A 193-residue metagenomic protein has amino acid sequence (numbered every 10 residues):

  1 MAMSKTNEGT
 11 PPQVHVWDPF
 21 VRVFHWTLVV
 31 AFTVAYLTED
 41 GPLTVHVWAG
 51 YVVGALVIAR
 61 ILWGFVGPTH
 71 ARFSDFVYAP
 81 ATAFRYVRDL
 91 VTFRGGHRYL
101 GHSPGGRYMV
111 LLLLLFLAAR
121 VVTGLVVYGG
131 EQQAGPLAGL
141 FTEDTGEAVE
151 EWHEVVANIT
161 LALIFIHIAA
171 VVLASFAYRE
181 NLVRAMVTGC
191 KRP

Functional and structural regions predicted by a protein language model:
M1-P193: Membrane-embedded alpha-helical bundles that constitute the cytochrome b-like, heme-associated redox core of multi-pass
